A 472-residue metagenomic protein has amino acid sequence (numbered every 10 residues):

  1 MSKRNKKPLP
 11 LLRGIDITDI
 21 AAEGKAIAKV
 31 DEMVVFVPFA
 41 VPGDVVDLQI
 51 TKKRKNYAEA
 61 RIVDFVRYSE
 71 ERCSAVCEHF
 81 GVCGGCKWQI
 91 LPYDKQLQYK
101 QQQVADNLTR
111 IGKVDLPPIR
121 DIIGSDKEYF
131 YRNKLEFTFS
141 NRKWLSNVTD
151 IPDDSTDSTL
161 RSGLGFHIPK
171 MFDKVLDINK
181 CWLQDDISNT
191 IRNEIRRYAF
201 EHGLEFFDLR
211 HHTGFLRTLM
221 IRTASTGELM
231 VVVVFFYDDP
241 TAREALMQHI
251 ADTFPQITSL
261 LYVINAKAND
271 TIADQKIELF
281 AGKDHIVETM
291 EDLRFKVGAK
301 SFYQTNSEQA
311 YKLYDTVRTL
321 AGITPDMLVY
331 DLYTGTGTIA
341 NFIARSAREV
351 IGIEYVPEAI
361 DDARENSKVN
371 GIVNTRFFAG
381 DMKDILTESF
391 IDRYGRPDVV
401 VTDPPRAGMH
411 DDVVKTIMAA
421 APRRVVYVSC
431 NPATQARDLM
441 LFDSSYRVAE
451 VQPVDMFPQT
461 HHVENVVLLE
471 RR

Functional and structural regions predicted by a protein language model:
M1-H79, R376: Terminal RNA-binding accessory module
S2-G14, D19-E23, T241-R472: Rossmann-like S-adenosyl-L-methionine
A26-D31, L164-I168, V234, A363: Short, acidic/hydrophobic/Gly-rich beta-strand patch recurrent on exposed beta strands that often constitutes part
V63-A75, G81-E205: Extended interfacial segments that mediate partner engagement and assembly in macromolecular machines
R120-K127, L209, L216-T218, P453-M456: Short, solvent-exposed loop/turn elements at beta->coil junctions and helix N-caps that rim active or binding pockets
D173-L209, T213-F215, Y237-L261: Internal alpha/beta scaffold segment
I221, G227-F236, R294-G298: Short, aliphatic-rich beta-strand segments
